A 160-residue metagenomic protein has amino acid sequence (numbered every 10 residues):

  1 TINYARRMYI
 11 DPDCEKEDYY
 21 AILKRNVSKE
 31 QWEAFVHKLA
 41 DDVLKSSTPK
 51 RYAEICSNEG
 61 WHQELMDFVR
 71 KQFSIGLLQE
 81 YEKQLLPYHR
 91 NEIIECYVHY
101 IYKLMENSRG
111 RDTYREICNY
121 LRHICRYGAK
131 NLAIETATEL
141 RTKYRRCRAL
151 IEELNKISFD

Functional and structural regions predicted by a protein language model:
T1-D160: Eukaryote-biased, non-catalytic alpha-solenoid scaffold regions
